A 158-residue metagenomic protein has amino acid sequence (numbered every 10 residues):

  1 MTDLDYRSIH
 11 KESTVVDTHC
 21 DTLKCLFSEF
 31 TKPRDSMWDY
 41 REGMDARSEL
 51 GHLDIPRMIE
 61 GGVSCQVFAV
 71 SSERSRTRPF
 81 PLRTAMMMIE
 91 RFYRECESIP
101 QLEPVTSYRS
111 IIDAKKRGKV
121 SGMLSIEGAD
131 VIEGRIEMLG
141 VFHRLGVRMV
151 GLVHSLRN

Functional and structural regions predicted by a protein language model:
M1-N158: N-terminal hydrophobic targeting/anchoring segments and the immediately downstream early-domain regions of hydrolases
